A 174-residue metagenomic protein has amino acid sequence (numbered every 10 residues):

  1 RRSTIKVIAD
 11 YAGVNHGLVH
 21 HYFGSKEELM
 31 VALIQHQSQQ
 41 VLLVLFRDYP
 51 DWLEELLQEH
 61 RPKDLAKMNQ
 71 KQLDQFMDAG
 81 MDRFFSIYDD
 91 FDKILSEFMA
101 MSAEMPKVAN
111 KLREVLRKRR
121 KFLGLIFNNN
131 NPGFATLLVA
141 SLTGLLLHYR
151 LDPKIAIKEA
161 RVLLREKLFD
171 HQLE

Functional and structural regions predicted by a protein language model:
R1-H36: Helix-turn-helix
G24-E28, A32, S86-D89, A103-K107 (+1 more regions): Residues in soluble alpha-helical coiled-coils and helical-bundle/repeat scaffolds
K26, L33, Q37, V41 (+3 more regions): Hydrophobic/aromatic residues within well-ordered alpha-helical segments
A32, L43-D89, L138: Hydrophobic alpha-helical connector segments
D74, F85-T136: Amphipathic alpha-helical packing segments from all-alpha helical-bundle domains
G80-M81, L95-M99, L138, L142-L145: Short alpha-helical scaffolding segments that buttress acidic/His motifs in well-ordered protein cores
A109-R117, I126-E174: Hydrophobic/aromatic-rich alpha-helical bundle segments in the mid-to-C-terminal region
